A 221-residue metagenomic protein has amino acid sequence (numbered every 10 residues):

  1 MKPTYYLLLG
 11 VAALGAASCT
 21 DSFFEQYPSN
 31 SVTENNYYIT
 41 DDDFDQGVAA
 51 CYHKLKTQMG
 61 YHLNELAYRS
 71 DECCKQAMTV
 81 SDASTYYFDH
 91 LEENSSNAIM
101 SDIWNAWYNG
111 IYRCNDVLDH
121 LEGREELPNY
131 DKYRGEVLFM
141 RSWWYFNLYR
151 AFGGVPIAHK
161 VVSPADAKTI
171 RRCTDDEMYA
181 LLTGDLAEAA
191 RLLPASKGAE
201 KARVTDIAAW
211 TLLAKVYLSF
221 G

Functional and structural regions predicted by a protein language model:
M1-S29: Bacterial Sec-dependent N-terminal signal peptides
C19-A67: Membrane-proximal, proline-rich intrinsically disordered regions
S22-F23, M59-G60, A77-S81, L148-I157: Proline-centered turn/helix-capping motifs that create local helix->coil transitions or kinks
S29-T33, L91-S95, H159-D166: Short linear capping/connector segments at secondary-structure termini
D41, D45-A49, H53-T57, D82-F152 (+2 more regions): Conserved, well-structured interaction surfaces
L138-R141, W210-Y217: TPR/Sel1-like alpha-solenoid repeat signature
G154, A158, E200-W210: Aromatic-lined, polymer-binding surfaces characteristic of secreted/periplasmic polysaccharide-degrading enzymes
S219-G221: Polar, glycine-rich mid-to-C-terminal structural blocks that act as macromolecule-binding/assembly scaffolds
